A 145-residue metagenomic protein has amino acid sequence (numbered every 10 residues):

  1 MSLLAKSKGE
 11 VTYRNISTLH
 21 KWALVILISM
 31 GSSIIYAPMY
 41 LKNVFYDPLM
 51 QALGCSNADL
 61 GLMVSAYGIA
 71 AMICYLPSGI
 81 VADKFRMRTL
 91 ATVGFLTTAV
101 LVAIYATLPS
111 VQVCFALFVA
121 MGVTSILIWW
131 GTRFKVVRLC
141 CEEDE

Functional and structural regions predicted by a protein language model:
M1-G31, I35-Y36: Cytosolic juxtamembrane N-terminal segment immediately preceding the first transmembrane helix of multi-pass
A23-N57, S78: Extracytoplasmic
G54, R86, T107-Q112: Helix-breaking motifs and short loop linkers at transmembrane-helix boundaries and internal kinks in secondary membrane
L62-I80: Central cavity-lining transmembrane alpha-helices of secondary-active solute carriers, predominantly the Major
R88-A91: Primarily marks hydrophobic transmembrane alpha-helices of the MFS/SLC 12-helix fold
L96-S110: C-terminal ends and interior cores of transmembrane alpha-helices in multi-pass membrane transporters/permeases
L101, Q112-I128: Hydrophobic core of transmembrane alpha-helices in multi-pass small-molecule transporters, especially MFS/SLC-type
L127-E142: Intracellular juxtamembrane helix-capping segments at the cytosolic ends of symmetry-related transmembrane helices
